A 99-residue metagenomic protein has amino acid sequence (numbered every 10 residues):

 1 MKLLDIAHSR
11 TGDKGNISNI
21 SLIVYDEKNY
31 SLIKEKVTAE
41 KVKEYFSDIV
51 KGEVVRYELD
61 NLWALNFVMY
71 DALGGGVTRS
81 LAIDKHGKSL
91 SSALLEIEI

Functional and structural regions predicted by a protein language model:
M1-I99: Long, contiguous binding/interaction regions
